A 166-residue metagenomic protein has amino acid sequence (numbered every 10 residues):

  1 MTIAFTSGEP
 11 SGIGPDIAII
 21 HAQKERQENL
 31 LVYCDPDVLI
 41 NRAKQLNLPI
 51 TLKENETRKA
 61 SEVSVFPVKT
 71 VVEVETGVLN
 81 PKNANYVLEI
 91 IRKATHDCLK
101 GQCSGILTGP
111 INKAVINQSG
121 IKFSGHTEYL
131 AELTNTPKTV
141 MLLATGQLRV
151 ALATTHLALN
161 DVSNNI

Functional and structural regions predicted by a protein language model:
M1-H126, N165: Contiguous, glycine/small-aliphatic-enriched amphipathic segments in soluble metabolic enzymes
L30, T139-V140, L148-A151: Small-molecule pocket liners
C34-D37, T70, G146-L148, L157-L159: Glycine-rich beta-alpha junction loops
K59-E62, T145-V150: Beta-strand-turn-beta hairpins that frame and shape the catalytic cleft of phosphate-ester-processing enzymes
F66-V68, L142, A153: Hydrophobic residues at beta-strand termini and immediately following loops that shape nucleotide-binding pockets
C98, G120, T134-P137, L157 (+1 more regions): Short, well-ordered alpha-helical segments in soluble proteins
Q118-V140: Glycine/threonine-rich beta-strand-loop-alpha-helix active-site module that forms ligand/phosphate-binding
L152-I166: Glycine-rich phosphate/diphosphate-binding loop of Rossmann-like nucleotide-binding domains
